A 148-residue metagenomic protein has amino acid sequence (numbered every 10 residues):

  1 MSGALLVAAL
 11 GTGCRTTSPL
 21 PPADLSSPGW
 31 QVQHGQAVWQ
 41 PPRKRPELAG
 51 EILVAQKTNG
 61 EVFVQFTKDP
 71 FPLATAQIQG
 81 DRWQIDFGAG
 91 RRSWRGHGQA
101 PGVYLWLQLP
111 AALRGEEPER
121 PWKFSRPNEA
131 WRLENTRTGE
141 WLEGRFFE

Functional and structural regions predicted by a protein language model:
S2-G11: Bacterial N-terminal signal peptides
L10-P28: Bacterial Sec signal peptide processing site at the extreme N-terminus
W30-D69, W122-K123, R132: Post-signal-peptide N-terminal segment of Sec-exported extracytoplasmic proteins
I52-Q56, T75-W83: Extended lipid/amphipathic-ligand handling interfaces
Q65, P110-E148: Gly/Pro-enriched, hydrophobic low-complexity segments that function as extracytoplasmic propeptides/linkers
F66-P70, Q79-R82, F87-R91, G98 (+1 more regions): A mature extracytoplasmic/lumenal domain signature
I85-L113: Acidic/charged, solvent-exposed loop-and-adjacent secondary-structure segments enriched in E/D, K/R, S/T, and G/P
